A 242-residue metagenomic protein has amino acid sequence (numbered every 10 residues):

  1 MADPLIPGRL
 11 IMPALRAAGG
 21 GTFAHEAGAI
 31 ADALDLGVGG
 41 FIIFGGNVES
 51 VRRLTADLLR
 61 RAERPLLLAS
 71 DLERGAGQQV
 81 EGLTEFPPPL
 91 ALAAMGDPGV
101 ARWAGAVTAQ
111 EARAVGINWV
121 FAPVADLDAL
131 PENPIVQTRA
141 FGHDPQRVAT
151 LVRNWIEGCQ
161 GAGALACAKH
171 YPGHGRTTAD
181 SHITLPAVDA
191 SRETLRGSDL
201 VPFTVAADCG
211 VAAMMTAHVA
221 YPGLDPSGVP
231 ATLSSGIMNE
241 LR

Functional and structural regions predicted by a protein language model:
M1-P87: N-terminal hydrophobic targeting/anchoring segments and the immediately downstream early-domain regions of hydrolases
A2-A18, E73-L92, D128-I135, A166-V188: N-terminal small/glycine-rich loop or linker at the start of catalytic domains across soluble metabolic enzymes
R16-G20, F44-G45, P89-G99, Q137-D144 (+1 more regions): Second-shell loop/turn segments in exported
A18-L34, V100-E111, R196-F203: Short, acidic/polar
D32, F41, N47-L66, S70 (+2 more regions): Second-shell residues forming the walls of enzyme active-site clefts
L66-A69, A76, V115-A125: Short, flexible active-site-proximal loops enriched in glycine and acidic residues
P98-I117, V124-A140, P145, V152 (+1 more regions): A substrate-binding/cap region within the structured catalytic cores of diverse enzymes
